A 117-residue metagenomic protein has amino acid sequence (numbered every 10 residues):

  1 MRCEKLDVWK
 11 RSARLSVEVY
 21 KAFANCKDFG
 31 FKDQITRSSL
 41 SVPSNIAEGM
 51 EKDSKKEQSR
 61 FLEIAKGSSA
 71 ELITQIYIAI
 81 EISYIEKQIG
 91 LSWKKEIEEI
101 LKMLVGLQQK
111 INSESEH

Functional and structural regions predicted by a protein language model:
M1-H117: Amphipathic alpha-helical assembly/interaction segments
